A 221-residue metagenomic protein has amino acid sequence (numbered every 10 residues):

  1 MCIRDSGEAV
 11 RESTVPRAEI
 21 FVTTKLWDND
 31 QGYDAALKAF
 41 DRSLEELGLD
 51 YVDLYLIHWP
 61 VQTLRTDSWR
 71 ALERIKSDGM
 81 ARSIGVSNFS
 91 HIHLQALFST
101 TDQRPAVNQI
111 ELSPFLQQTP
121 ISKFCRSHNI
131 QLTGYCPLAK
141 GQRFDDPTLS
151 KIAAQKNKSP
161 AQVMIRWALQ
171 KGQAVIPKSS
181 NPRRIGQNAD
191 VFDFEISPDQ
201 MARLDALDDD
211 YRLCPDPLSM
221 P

Functional and structural regions predicted by a protein language model:
M1-I3: Short, small-residue-biased leader/transition segments that mark boundaries at the very start of proteins
D5-T14: Glycine-rich loop at the start of a catalytic domain that most often binds anionic cofactors/ligands
A9, S43, N188-D190: Helix-loop "lid/cap" segments that line or gate small-molecule binding pockets
V15-A18, L47-D50, G79, Q103 (+1 more regions): Structured loop/turn residues at beta-strand edges in well-structured enzyme cores
R17-D30, Y51-P60, N88, L112: A short, structured active-site edge motif that brings together acidic residues
G32-L47, I92-Q95, L116-Q117: Short, acidic/polar
A36-I57, R74-D78, I130: CE4/NodB-like, metal-dependent polysaccharide N-deacetylase domain that modifies extracellular/periplasmic N-acetylated
W59-P221: Beta/alpha (TIM)-barrel catalytic core signal, keyed to glycine-rich beta->alpha loops juxtaposed to Asp/Glu that bind
